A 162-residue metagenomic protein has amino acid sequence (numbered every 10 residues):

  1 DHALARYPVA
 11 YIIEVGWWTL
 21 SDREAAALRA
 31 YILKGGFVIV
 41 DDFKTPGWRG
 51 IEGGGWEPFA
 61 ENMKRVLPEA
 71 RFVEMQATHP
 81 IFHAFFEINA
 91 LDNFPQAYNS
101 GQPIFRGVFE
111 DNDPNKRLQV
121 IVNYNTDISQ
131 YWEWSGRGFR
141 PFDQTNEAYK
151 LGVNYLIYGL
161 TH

Functional and structural regions predicted by a protein language model:
D1, S21-A27, P103-G107: Alpha-helical scaffolding within the catalytic cores of extracellular/periplasmic polymer-degrading hydrolases
D1-V9, I13-W17, D127-I128, W134-H162: Aromatic-Pro/Gly-enriched surface loop or interdomain linker that acts as a lid/target-recognition segment
A5-R6, L33-K34, P114-K116: Short, well-ordered loop/turn elements at secondary-structure boundaries
P8-I12, F37-D41, R71-E74, Q119-N123: Structural recognition of the beta-strand scaffold that forms the well-ordered cores of secreted hydrolase catalytic
V9-E52, W56: Short alpha-beta junction capping motif
R29-A30, E61, I157: Surface-exposed alpha-helical segments enriched in charged/polar residues
L33, K64-P68, L160-T161: Sec-exported extracytoplasmic/periplasmic mature domains
P46-W134, Q144, A148-Y149, V153: An acidic, glycine-rich "communication" segment
